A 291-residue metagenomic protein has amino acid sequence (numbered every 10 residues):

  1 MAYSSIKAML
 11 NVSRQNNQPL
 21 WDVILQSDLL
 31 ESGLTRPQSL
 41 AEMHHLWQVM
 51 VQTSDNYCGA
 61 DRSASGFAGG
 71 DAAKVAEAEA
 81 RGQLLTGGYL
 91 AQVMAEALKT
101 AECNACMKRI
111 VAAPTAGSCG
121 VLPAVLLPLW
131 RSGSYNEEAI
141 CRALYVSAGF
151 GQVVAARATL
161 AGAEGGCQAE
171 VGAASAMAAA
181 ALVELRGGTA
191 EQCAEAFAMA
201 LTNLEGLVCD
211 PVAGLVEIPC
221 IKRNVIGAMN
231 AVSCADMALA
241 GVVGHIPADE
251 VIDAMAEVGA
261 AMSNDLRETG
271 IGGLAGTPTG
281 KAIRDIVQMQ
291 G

Functional and structural regions predicted by a protein language model:
M1-K108, R131-S132, G241, A248-G291: Generic N-terminal targeting/processing segments that precede catalytic cores or assembly contacts
L84, A113-A116, E138, G162-E170 (+2 more regions): Alpha-helix capping and helix-loop boundary segments enriched in small/acidic/polar residues
L85, P114-C119, R131, Y135-A139 (+1 more regions): Glycine- and small hydrophobic-enriched segments that form the cores of compact globular domains
G87-N104, A139-A158, N203-P211, I246 (+2 more regions): Acidic-glycine-rich active-site phosphate/pyrophosphate-binding loop
M107-V125, A169-A174: Conserved phosphate/anionic-ligand binding catalytic regions in large, soluble enzymes, centered on
P123-S134, A179-G187: Alpha-helical support elements that line or immediately flank enzyme active sites and cofactor-binding pockets
V146-A181, N203-N230: A structural-propensity feature for long, helix-poor, extended segments
E184-G291: Functionally critical mobile loop/hinge segments
